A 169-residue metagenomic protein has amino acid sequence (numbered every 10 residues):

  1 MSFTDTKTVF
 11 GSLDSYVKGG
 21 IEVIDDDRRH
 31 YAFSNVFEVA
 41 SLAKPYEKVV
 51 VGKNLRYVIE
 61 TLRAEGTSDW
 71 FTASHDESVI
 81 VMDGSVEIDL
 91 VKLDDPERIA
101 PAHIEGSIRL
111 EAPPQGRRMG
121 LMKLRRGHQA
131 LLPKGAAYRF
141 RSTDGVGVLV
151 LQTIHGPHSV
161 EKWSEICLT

Functional and structural regions predicted by a protein language model:
M1-E60, T67-D69, I166-T169: A short, N-terminal "cap"/entry segment at the start of jelly-roll beta-barrel domains of the cupin/DSBH fold
V58-H75, K92-P96: Conserved short histidine dyad/triad with adjacent acidic residue
L62-G66, R126-G127, P133-G135, G145: Tight coil/turn sites that cap or link beta-strands
D69-F71, D76-V81, M122, A130: His/acidic/aromatic-lined binding-pocket segments of jelly-roll/cupin-type domains and related regulatory beta-sandwich
I88-L90, L151: Short hydrophobic/aromatic-rich beta-strand segments that constitute the beta-sheet cores of beta-sandwich/beta-barrel
L93-A136: Short acidic-glycine-tyrosine-enriched beta hairpin
D144-W163: A short hydrophobic beta-strand segment most commonly corresponding to one strand of the jelly-roll/cupin
